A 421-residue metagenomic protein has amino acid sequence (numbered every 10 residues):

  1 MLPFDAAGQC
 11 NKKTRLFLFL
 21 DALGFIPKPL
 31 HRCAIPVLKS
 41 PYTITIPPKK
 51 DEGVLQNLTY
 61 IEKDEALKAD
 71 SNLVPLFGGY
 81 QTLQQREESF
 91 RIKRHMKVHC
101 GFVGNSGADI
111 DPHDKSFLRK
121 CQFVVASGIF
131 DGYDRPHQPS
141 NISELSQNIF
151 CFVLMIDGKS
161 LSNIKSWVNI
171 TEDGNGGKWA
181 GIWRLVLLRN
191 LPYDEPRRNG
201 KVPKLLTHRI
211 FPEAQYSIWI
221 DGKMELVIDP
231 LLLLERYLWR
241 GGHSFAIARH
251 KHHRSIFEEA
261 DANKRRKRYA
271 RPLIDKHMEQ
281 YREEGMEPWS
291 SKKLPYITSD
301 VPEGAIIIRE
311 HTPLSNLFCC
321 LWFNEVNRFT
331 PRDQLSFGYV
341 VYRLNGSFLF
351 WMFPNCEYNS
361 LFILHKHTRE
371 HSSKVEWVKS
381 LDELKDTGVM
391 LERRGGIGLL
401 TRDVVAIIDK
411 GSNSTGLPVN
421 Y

Functional and structural regions predicted by a protein language model:
M1-Y421: Glycosyltransferase catalytic domains, chiefly GT-A lineage
